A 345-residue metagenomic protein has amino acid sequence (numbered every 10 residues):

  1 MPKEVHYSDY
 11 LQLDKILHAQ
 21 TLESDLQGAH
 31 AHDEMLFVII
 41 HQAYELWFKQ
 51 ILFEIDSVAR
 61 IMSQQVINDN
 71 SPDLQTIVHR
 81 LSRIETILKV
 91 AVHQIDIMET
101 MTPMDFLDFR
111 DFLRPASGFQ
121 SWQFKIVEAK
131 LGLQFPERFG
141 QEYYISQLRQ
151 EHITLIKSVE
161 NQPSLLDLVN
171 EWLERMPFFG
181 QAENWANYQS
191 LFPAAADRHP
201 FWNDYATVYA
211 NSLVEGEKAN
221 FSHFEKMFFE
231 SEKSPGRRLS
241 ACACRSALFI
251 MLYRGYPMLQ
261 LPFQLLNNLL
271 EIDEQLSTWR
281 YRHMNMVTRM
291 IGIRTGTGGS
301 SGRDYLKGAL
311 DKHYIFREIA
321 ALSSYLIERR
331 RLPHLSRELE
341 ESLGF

Functional and structural regions predicted by a protein language model:
M1-F345: Surface-exposed peri-terminal alpha-helical interaction modules
